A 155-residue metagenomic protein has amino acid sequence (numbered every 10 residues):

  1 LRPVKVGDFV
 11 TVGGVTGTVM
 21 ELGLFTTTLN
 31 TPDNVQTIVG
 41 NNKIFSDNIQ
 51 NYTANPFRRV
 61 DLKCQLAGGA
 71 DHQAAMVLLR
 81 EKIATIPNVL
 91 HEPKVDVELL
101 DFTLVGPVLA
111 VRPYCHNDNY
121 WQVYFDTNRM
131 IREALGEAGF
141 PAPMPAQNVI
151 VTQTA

Functional and structural regions predicted by a protein language model:
L1-E92, P107, A134: Soluble accessory domains appended to multi-pass membrane transport proteins
Y52, A70, R80, L90-A155: Solvent-exposed, non-transmembrane regulatory segments of membrane-associated proteins
